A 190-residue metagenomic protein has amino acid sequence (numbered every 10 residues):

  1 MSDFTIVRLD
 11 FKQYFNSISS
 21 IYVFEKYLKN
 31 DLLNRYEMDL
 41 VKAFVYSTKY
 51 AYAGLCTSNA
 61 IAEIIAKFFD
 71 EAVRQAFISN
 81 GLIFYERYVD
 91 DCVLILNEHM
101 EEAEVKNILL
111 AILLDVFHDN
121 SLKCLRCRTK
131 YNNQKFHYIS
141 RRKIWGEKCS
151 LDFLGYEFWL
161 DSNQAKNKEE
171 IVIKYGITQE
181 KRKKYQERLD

Functional and structural regions predicted by a protein language model:
S2-V89, V93-L114, L122-F136, R141-S150: Conserved polymerase palm-domain catalytic core
G146-D190: Active-site and adjacent loop segments of nucleotide-processing enzymes that use two-metal-ion phosphate chemistry
